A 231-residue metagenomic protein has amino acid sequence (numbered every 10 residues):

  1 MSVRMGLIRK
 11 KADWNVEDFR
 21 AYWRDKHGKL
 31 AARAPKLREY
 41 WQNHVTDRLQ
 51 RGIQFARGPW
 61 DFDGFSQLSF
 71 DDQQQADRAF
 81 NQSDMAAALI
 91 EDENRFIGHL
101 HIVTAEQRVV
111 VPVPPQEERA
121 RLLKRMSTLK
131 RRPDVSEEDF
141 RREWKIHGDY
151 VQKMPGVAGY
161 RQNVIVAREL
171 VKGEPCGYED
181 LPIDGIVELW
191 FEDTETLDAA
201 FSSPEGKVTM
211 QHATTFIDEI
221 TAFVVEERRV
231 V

Functional and structural regions predicted by a protein language model:
M1-V231: Macromolecular interaction modules
